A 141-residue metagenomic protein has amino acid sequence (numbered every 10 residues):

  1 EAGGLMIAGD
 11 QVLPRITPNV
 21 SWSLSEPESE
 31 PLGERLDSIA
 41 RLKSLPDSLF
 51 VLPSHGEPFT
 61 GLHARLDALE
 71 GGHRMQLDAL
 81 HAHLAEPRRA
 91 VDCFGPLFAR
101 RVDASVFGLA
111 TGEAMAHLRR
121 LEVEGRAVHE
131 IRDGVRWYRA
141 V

Functional and structural regions predicted by a protein language model:
E1-L77: Metallo-beta-lactamase
A79-V141: C-terminal regulatory/interaction regions
